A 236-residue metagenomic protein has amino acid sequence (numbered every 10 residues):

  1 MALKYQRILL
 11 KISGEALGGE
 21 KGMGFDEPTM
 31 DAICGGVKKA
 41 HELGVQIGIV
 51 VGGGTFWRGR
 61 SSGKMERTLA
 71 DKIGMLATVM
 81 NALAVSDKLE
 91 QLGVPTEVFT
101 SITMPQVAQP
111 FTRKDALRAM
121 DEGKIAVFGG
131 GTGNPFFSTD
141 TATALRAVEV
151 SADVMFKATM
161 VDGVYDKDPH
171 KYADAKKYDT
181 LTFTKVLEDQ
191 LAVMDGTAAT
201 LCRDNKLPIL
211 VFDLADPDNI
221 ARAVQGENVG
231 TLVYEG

Functional and structural regions predicted by a protein language model:
M1-G236: C-terminal catalytic "cap/lid" subdomain
